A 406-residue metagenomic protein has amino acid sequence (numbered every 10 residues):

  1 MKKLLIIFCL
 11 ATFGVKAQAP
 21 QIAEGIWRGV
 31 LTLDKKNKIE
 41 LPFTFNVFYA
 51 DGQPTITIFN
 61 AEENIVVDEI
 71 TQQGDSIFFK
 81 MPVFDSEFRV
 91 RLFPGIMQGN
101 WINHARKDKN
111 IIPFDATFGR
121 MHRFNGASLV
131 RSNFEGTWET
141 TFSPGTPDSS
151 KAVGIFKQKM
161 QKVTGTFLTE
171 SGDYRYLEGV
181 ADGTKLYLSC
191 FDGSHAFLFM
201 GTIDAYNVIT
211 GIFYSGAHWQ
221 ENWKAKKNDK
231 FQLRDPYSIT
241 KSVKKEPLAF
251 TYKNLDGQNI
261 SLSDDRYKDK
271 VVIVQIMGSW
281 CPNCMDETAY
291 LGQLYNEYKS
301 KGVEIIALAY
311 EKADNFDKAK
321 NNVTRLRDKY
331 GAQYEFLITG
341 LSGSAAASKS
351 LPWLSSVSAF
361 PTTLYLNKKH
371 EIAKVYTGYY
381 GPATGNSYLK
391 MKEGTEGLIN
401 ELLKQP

Functional and structural regions predicted by a protein language model:
M1-I22: Bacterial Sec-dependent N-terminal signal peptides
Q21-L92, F124-N125, S132-T202: Central antiparallel beta-sheet cores of small beta-barrel/beta-sandwich binding domains
N110-F142, D235-K241, P247-A249: Surface-exposed beta-loop interaction hotspot
N228-D264: N-terminal "domain-start" segment that seeds a small globular fold
S261-M285, L291: Short active-site neighborhood of thiol/selenol oxidoreductases, capturing the structured segment around
D286-G331, S342-S350: Structural microenvironment flanking redox-active thiols in thiol-disulfide oxidoreductases
G331-E335, L354-L364: Structural micro-motif
A359-P406: Thiol-/selenol-based redox modules, centered on thioredoxin-like and closely related oxidoreductase domains
